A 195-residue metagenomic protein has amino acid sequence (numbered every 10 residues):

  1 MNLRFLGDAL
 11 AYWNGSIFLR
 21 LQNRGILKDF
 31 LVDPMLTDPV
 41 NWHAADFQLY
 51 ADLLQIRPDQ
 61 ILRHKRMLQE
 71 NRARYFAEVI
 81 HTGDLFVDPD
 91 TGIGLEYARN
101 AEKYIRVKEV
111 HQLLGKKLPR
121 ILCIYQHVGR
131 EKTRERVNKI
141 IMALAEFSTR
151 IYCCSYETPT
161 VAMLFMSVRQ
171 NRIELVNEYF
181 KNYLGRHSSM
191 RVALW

Functional and structural regions predicted by a protein language model:
M1-W195: Class I S-adenosyl-L-methionine-dependent methyltransferase catalytic core
